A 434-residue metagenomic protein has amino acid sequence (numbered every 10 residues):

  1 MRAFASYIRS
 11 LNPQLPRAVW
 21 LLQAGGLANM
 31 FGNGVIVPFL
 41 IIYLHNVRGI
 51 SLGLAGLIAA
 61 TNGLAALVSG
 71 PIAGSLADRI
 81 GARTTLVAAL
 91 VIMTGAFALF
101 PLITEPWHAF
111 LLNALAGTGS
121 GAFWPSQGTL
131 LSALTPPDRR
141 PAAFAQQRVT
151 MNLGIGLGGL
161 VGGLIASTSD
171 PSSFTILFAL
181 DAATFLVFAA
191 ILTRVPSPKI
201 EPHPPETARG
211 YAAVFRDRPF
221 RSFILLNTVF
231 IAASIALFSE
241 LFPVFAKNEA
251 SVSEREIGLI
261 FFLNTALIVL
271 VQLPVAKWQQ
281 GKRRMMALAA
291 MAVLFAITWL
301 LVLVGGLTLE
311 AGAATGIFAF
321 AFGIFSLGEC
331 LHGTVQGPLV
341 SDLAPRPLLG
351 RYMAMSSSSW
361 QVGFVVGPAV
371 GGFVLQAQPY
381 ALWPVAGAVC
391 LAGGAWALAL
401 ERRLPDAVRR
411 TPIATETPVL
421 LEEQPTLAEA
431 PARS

Functional and structural regions predicted by a protein language model:
M1-P16, V195-V229, E416-E429: Juxtamembrane intracellular "pre-TM" segments in multi-pass secondary transporters
N12-G63, P219-F262: Helix-loop boundary and gating motifs at the non-cytosolic
L67-T104: Conserved MFS/SLC helix-loop-helix module at the cytosolic interface between two early adjacent transmembrane helices
S69-G81, L270-M285, L375: Helix-to-loop junctions at the C-terminal end of transmembrane segments in multipass secondary transporters
R79-L90, Q280-L294: Cytoplasmic membrane-interface "Motif A"-like loop-to-helix N-cap segments of 12-TM Major Facilitator Superfamily
V91-T104, V293-A311: C-terminal ends and interior cores of transmembrane alpha-helices in multi-pass membrane transporters/permeases
L112-L153: Cytoplasmic helix-loop-helix junction between adjacent transmembrane helices in 12-TM secondary transporters
A183-E201, W396-E401: C-terminal membrane-cytosol helix-exit motif in multi-pass small-molecule transporters
